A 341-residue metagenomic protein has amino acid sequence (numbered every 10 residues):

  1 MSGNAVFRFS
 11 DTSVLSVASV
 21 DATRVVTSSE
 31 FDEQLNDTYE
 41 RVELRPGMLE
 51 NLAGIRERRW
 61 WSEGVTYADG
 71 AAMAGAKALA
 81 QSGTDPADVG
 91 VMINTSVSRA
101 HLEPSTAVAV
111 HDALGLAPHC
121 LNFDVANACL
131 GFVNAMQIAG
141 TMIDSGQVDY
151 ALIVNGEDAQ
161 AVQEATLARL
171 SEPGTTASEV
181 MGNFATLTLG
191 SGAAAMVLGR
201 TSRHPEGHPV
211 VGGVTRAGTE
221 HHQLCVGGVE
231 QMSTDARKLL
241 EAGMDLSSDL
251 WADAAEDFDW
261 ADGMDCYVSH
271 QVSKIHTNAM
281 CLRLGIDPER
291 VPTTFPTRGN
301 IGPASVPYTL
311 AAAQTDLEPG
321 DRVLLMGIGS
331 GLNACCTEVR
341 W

Functional and structural regions predicted by a protein language model:
S2-G64, E172-A242, I328: Condensing-enzyme catalytic core mediating Claisen C-C bond formation in acyl metabolism
S16, A126, A151-E157, L198 (+1 more regions): Short beta-strand segments
V26, E103-S105, Q137, V162-L167 (+1 more regions): Short acidic, glycine/serine/threonine-rich loops at helix termini
F31, D37, S105-A117, G140-S145 (+3 more regions): A glycine- and small-aliphatic-rich helix-loop capping segment at beta-alpha/alpha-beta transitions that lines
V42-M48, H101-L116, A161-T175, H222-Q223 (+1 more regions): Acidic-glycine-rich active-site phosphate/pyrophosphate-binding loop
I55-E57, D88-V91, L114-V125, G174-M181 (+2 more regions): Glycine/charged-rich beta-loop-alpha catalytic/anionic-binding loops adjacent to active sites
A68, A72-G75, S98-A100, H111 (+6 more regions): Claisen-condensing/thiolase-fold acyl-transfer catalytic domains that form or cleave C-C bonds in fatty acid
Q147-T166, G218-H222: Acyl-CoA/ACP chain-elongation machinery
